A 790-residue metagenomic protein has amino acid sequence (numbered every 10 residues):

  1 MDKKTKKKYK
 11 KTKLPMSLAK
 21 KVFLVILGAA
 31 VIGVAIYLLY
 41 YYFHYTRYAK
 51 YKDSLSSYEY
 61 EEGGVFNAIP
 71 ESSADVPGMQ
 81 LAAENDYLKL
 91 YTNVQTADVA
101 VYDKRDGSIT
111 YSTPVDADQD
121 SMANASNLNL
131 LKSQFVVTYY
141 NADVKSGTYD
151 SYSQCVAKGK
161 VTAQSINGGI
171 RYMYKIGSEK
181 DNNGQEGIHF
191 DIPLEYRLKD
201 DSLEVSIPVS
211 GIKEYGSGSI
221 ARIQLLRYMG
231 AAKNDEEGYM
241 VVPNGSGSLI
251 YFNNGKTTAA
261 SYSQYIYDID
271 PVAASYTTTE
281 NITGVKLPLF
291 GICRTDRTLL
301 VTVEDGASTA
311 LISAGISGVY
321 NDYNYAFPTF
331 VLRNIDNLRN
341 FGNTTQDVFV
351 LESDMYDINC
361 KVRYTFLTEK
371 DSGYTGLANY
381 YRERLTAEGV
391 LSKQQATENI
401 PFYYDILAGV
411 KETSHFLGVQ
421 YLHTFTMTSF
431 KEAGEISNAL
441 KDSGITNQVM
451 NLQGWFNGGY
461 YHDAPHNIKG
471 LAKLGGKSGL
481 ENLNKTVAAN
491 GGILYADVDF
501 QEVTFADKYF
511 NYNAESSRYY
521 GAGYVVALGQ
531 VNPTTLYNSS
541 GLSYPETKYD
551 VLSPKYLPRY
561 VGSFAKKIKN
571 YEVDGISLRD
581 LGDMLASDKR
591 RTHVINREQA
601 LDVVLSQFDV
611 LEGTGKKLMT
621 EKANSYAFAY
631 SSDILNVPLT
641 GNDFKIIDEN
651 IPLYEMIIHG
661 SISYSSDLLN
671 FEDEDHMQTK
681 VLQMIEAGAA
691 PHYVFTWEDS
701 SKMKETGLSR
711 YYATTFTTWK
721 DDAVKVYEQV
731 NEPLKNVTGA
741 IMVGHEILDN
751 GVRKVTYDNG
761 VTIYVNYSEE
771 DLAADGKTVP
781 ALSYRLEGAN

Functional and structural regions predicted by a protein language model:
M1-L18: N-terminal Lys/Arg-rich, disordered targeting/topogenic segments
V25-Y37: Hydrophobic membrane-insertion alpha-helices, especially the h-region of bacterial N-terminal signal peptides
Y37-Q394, G776, P780: N-terminal accessory beta-strand-rich subdomains and adjacent acidic, glycine-rich linkers that precede catalytic cores
Y87, T92-K104, R294-A326, V503 (+1 more regions): Active-site-proximal substrate-binding groove within the catalytic cores of carbohydrate-active enzymes
S219, G444-T446, Y571-E572: Short loop/turn motifs at secondary-structure junctions
L225, M450-L452, A496, L578-D580 (+1 more regions): Conserved beta-strand positions
R363-G409, T413-V449, T706-A740, I747: Terminal accessory/anchoring regions of large secretory-pathway or extracellular enzymes
E398-K485, A489-Y556, D583-S587: Aromatic-lined carbohydrate-binding/catalytic grooves of carbohydrate-active enzymes
